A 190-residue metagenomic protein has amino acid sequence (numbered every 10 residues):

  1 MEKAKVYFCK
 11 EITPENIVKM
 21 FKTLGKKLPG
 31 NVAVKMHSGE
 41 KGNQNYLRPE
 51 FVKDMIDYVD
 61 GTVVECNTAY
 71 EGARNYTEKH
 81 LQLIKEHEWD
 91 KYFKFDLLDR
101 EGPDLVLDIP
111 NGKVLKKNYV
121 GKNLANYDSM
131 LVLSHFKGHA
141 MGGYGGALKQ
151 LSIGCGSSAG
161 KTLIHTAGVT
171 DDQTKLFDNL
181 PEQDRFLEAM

Functional and structural regions predicted by a protein language model:
M1-M190: N-terminal and secondary-structure boundary signal
